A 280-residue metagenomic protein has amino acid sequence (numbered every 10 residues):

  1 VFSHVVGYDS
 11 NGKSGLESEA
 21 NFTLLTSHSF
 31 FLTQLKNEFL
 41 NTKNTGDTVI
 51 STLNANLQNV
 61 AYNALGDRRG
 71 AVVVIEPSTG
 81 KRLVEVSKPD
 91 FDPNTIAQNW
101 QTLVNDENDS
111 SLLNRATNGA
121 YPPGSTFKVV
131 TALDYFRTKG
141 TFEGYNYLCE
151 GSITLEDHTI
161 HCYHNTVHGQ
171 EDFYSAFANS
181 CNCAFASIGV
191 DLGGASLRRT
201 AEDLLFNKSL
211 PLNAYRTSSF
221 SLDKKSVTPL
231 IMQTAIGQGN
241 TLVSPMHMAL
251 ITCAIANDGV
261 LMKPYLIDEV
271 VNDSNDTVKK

Functional and structural regions predicted by a protein language model:
V1-A71, E85-R115, A120, S274-K279: Extracytoplasmic/periplasmic proteins that interact with beta-lactams or build/remodel peptidoglycan
K36-N37, S78-S125, V130-K280: Beta-lactam-recognizing serine transpeptidase/beta-lactamase-like catalytic domain environment
V72-P77: Short hydrophobic alpha-helical segments used for membrane anchoring or interfacial signaling
